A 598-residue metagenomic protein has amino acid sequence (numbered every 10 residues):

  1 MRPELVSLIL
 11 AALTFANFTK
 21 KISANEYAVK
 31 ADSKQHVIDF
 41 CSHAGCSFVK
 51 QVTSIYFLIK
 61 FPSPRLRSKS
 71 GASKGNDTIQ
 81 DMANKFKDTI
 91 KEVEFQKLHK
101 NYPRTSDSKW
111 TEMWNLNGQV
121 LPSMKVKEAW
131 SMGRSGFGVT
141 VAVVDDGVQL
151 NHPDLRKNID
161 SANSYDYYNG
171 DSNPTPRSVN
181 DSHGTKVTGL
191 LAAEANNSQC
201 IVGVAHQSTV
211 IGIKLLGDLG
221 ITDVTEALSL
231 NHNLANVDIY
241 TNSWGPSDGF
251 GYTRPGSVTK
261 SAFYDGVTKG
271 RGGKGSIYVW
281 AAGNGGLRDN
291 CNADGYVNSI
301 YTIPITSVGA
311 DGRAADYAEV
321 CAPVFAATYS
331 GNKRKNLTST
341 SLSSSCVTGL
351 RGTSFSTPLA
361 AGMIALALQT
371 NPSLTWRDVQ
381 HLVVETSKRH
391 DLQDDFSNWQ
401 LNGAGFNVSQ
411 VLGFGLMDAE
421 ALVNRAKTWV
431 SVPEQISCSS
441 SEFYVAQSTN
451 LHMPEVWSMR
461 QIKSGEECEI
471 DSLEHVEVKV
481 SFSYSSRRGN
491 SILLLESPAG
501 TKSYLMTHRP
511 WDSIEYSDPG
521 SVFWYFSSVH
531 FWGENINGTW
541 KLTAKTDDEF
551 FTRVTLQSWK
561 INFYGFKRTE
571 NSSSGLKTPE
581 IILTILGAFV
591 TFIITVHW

Functional and structural regions predicted by a protein language model:
A11, F15-F18, I22-S23, Y27-N117: Autoinhibitory propeptides
D77-T140, N151-N158, N169-D171, K260 (+1 more regions): Protease zymogen maturation seam
V126-K127, V139-V141, D146-G147, N151 (+2 more regions): Subtilisin-like peptidase catalytic core
D145, P153, D294-Q369, S373: Extracellular S/T/G-rich loop segment that most often corresponds to the catalytic His/Ser-adjacent loop
H232-N233, V237-T241, Y252, G275-S276 (+4 more regions): C-terminal subdomain of the subtilisin-like protease fold in secreted/lumenal serine endopeptidases
G283, V408-V411, G415-S491, T555-E570: Secreted peptidase-domain scaffold signal
T543-F551: Short beta-strand-plus-loop segments that form exposed binding edges in beta-rich domains
E570-L583: C-terminal GPI-anchoring signal of eukaryotic secretory precursors
